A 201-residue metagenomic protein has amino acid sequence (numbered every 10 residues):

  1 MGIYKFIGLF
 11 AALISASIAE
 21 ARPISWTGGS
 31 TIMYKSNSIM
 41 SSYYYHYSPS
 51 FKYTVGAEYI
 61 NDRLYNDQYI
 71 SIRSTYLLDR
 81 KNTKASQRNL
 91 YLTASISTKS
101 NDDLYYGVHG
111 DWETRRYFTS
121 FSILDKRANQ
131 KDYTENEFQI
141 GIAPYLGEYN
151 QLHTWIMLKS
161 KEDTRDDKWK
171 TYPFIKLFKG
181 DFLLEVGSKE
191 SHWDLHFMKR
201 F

Functional and structural regions predicted by a protein language model:
M1-I24: Cleavable N-terminal export/targeting peptides
L9-A11, S15, N82, E148 (+2 more regions): Residues in flexible loops and secondary-structure boundaries
R22-A85, N89-F178, F201: Outer-membrane beta-barrel transmembrane domain signature
L177, L183-S188: Short, exposed beta-strand-loop hairpins at the edges of beta-sheets in extracellular/periplasmic proteins
K189-W193: A short, acidic, flexible beta-alpha connecting loop/helix-capping segment that sits on the rim of active
L195-F197: Replace "edges of transmembrane helices
